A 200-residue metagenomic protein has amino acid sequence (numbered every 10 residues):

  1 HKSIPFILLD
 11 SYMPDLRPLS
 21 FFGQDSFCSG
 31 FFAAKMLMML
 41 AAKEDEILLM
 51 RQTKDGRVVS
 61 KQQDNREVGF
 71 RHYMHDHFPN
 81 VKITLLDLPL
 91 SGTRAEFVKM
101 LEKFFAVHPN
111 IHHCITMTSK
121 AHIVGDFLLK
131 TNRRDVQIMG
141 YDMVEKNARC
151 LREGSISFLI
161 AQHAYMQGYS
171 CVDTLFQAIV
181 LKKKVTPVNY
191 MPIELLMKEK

Functional and structural regions predicted by a protein language model:
H1, L86-K146: Hydrophobic alpha-helical
H1-C28, V144-R152: Flexible loop/hinge segments that line or gate small-molecule binding clefts
L9, L48-Q52, I115, L196: Short hydrophobic segments within beta-strands
P18, N110-I111, I156: Local beta-strand N-terminus motif with an aromatic residue
F22-I47, F97, H163-V180: Hydrophobic alpha-helical segments within soluble ligand-binding/sensing domains
G23-S29, R51-R71, V81-K99, T116-K120 (+2 more regions): Hinge/beta->alpha junction and helix N-cap segments in small-molecule ligand-binding domains
A42-L48, H77-L86: Short, structured loop/turn "capping" segments at alpha-beta junctions
R57-V58, M74-H77, H163-K200: Hinge/cleft segment of the Venus flytrap/periplasmic-binding protein
